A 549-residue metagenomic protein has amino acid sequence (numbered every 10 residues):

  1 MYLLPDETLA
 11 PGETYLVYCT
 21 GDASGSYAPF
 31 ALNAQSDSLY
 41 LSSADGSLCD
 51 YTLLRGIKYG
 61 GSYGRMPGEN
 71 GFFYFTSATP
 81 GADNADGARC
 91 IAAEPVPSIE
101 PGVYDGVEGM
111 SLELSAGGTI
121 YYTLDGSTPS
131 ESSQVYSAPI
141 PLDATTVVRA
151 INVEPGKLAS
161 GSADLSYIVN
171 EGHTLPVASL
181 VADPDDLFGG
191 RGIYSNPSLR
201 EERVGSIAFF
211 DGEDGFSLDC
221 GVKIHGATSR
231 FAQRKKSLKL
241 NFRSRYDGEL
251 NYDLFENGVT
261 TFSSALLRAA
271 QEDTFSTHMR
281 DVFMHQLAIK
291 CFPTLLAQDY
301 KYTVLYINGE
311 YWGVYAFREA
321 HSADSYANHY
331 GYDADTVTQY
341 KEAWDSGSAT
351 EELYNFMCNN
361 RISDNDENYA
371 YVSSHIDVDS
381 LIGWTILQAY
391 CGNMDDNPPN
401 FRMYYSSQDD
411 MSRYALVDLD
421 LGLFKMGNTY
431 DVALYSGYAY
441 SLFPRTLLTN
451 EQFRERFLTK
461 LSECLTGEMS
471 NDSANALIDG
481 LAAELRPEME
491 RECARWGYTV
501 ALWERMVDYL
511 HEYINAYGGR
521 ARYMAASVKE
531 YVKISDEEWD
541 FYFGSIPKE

Functional and structural regions predicted by a protein language model:
M1-F73: Activation on beta-sandwich/Ig-like modules and their edge loops
Y2, S26-A28, Y51-T52, T123-D125 (+9 more regions): Short, solvent-exposed loop/turn and secondary-structure capping segments
L3-D6, S47-K58, Y74-S77, D164 (+4 more regions): Short amphipathic beta-strand/extended segments with alternating polar/hydrophobic composition
E7-P11, L16-Y18, I57-G221, S244 (+2 more regions): Short, compositionally stereotyped local motifs that mark structural "simplifiers"
S36-S38, G60, G109, S137 (+15 more regions): Extracellular structured ligand-interaction cores
P80-G87, D185-F188, G192-P197, G205-S206 (+8 more regions): Middle-to-C-terminal accessory/interaction subdomains
L180, L187-G190, N196-D345: Conserved ATP-binding subdomain of kinase catalytic cores across diverse folds
